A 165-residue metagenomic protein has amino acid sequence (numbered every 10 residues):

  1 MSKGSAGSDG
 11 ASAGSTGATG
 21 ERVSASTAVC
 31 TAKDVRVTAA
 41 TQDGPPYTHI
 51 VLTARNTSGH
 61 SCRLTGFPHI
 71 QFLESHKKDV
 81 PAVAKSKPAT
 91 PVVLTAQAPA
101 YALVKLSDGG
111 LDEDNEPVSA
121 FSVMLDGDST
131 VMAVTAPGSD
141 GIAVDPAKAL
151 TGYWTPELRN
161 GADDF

Functional and structural regions predicted by a protein language model:
M1-V35, G141-F165: N-terminal low-complexity, Pro/Thr-rich disordered segments that flank secretion/membrane-targeting signals
A40-Y47, V93-L94: Short, solvent-exposed beta-strand/turn "edge" segments of beta-rich domains on protein surfaces
P45-V51, E116-P117: Short, solvent-exposed loop/turn segments enriched in Ser/Thr/Gly
L52-G59: Asparagine-centered strand-capping/turn motif at beta-strand->loop junctions
S61-K78: Short acidic, flexible loop segments centered on an aromatic residue
V83-G109: Intrinsically disordered, low-complexity Pro/Gly/Ser/Thr-rich segments with frequent PxxP/GP/PP motifs and embedded
G110-T151, L158-G161: Terminal connector regions
